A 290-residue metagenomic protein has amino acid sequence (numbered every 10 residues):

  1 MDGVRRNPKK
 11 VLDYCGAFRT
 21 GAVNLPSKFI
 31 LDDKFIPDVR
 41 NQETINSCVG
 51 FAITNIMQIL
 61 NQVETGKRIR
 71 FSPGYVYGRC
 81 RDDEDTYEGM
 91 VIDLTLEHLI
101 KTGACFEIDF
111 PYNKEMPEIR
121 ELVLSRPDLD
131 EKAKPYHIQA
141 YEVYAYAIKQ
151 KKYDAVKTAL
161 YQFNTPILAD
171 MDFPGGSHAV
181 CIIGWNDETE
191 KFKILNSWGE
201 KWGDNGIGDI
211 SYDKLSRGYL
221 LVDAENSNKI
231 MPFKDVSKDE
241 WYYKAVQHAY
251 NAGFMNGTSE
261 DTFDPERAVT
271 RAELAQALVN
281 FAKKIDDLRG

Functional and structural regions predicted by a protein language model:
M1-L31: N-terminal zymogen propeptides
D2, P26-S27, T54-Q58, D82-L195 (+1 more regions): Predominantly the structural core of cysteine protease catalytic domains
L31-T102, D187: Active-site-adjacent structural elements in enzyme catalytic domains
N46-F51, M231, E240-G290: Short, solvent-exposed alpha-helical surface patches in non-cytosolic proteins
A52, I56, L60-E64, C80 (+4 more regions): Sec/Tat-exported extracytoplasmic proteins
E88, K238-D239: Charged, low-complexity surface patches
K229-D235: Alpha-helical transmembrane segments and their helix-helix packing motifs
